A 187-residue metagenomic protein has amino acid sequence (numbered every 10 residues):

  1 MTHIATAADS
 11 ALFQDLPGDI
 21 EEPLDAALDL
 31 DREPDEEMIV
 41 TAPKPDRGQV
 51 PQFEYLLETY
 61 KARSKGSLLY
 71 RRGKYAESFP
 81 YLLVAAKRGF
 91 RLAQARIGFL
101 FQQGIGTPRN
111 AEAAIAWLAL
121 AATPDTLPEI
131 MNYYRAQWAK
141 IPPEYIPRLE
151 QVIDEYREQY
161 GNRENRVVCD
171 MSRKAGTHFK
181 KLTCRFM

Functional and structural regions predicted by a protein language model:
I4-P43: N-terminal propeptides/low-complexity segments immediately following signal peptides in secreted or periplasmic proteins
E37-F53, S64, K74-Y81: Repeat-mediated protein-protein interaction surfaces in helical alpha-solenoids
P51, V84-A85, A121: Canonical positions in the second alpha-helix
Y55-A62, L69-G73, K87-Q94, Q103-I105 (+2 more regions): Short helix-capping/linker turns of helical repeat alpha-solenoids
P108-E129, A136-A139, E144-Y160: TPR/TPR-like (Sel1-like) alpha-helical repeat modules
P142-M187: Extracytoplasmic and endomembrane cell-envelope/extracellular-matrix remodeling and assembly machinery
